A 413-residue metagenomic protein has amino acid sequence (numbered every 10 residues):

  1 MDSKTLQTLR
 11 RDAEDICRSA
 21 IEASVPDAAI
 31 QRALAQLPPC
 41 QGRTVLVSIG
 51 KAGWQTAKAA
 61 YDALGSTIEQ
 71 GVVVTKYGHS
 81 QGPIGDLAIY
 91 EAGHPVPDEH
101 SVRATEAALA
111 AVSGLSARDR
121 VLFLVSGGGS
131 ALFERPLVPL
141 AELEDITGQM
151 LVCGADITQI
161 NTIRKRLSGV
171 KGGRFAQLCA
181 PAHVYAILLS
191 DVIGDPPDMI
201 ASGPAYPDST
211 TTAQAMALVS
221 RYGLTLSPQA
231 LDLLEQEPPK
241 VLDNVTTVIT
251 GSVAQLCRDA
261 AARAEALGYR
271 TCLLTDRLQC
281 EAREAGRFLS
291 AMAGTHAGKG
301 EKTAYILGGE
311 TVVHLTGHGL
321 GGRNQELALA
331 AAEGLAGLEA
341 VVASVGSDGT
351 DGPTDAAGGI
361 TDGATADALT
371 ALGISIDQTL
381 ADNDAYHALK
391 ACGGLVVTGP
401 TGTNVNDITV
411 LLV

Functional and structural regions predicted by a protein language model:
M1-V47, Q55-T56: An N-terminal, well-structured beta->alpha segment
A59-I68, D86-I89, L109, S113 (+5 more regions): A glycine- and small-aliphatic-rich helix-loop capping segment at beta-alpha/alpha-beta transitions that lines
V74-A117, Q159, R164: Glycine-rich oxoanion-binding loops at beta->alpha junctions
E91, V96-H100, L151-C179, D351-T379 (+1 more regions): Proline/glycine-rich low-complexity loops and linkers
P139-T225: Internal gly/pro-rich beta-alpha loop/helix module that stabilizes soluble enzyme cofactors or their anionic handles
A182-Y185, P207-F288, M292: Accessory alpha-helical/coil subdomains and C-terminal extensions that flank or cap enzyme catalytic cores
G268-S344, G352-P353: Active-site segments that bind and position negatively charged phosphate/pyrophosphate groups
L329-V413: Internal helix-turn-beta structural module
